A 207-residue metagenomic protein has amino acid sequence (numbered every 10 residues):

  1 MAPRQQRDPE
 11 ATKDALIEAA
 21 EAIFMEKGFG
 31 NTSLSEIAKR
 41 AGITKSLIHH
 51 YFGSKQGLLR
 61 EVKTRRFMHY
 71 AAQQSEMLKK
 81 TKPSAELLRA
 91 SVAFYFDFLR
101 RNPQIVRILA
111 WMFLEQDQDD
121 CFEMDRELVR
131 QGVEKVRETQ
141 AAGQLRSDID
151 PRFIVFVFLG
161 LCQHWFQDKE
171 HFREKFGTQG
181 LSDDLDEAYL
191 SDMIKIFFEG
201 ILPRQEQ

Functional and structural regions predicted by a protein language model:
M1-A11, E18, E206-Q207: N-terminal intrinsically disordered/low-complexity leader segments
A2-P3, D97-R101, R130-A142, G160-Q207: C-terminal peripheral helix-coil segments that are non-catalytic and often amphipathic
P3, R60-A90, E123, R137-E138: Amphipathic alpha-helical linker/stalk segments
A11, A15, A19, I23-G57 (+1 more regions): Helix-turn-helix
F29-G30, Q118, L145: Conserved hydrophobic residue
S75-Q104, V129, P151-F158, L190: Hydrophobic alpha-helical connector segments
E86, F122-M124, A141-V157: All-alpha amphipathic helical-bundle segments outside canonical DNA-binding/catalytic cores that form hydrophobic
